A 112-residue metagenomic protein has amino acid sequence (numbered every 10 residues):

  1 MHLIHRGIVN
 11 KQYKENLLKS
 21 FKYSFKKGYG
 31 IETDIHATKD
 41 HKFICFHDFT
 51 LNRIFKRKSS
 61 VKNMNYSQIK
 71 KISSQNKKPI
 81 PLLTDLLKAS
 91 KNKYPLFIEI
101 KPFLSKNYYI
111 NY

Functional and structural regions predicted by a protein language model:
M1-Y112: Phosphate-group recognition and catalysis centered on beta-loop-alpha active-site segments
